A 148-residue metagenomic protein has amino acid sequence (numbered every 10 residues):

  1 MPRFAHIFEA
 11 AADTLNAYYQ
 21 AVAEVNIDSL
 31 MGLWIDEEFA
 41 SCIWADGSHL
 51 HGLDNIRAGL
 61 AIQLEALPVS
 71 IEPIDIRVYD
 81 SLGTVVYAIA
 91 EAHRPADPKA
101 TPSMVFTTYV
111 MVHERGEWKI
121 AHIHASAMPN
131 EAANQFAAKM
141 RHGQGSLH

Functional and structural regions predicted by a protein language model:
M1-L33, C42, K139-H148: Short, low-complexity N-terminal intrinsically disordered segments enriched in polar/charged residues
R3, A10, S41-I43, D54-A100: Surface-exposed, charged secondary-structure patches
R3-H6, L67-P68, G83, K119-A121 (+2 more regions): C-terminal-biased regions
Y18, L30-M31, A40, G52 (+4 more regions): Hydrophobic pocket/interface hotspot
A23, E91-A96, M111-H113: Beta-strand elements of well-folded, non-transmembrane domains
D36, Y79-L82, E114: Structural motif
M104-A138: Short beta-strand edge/turn micro-motifs at domain boundaries
